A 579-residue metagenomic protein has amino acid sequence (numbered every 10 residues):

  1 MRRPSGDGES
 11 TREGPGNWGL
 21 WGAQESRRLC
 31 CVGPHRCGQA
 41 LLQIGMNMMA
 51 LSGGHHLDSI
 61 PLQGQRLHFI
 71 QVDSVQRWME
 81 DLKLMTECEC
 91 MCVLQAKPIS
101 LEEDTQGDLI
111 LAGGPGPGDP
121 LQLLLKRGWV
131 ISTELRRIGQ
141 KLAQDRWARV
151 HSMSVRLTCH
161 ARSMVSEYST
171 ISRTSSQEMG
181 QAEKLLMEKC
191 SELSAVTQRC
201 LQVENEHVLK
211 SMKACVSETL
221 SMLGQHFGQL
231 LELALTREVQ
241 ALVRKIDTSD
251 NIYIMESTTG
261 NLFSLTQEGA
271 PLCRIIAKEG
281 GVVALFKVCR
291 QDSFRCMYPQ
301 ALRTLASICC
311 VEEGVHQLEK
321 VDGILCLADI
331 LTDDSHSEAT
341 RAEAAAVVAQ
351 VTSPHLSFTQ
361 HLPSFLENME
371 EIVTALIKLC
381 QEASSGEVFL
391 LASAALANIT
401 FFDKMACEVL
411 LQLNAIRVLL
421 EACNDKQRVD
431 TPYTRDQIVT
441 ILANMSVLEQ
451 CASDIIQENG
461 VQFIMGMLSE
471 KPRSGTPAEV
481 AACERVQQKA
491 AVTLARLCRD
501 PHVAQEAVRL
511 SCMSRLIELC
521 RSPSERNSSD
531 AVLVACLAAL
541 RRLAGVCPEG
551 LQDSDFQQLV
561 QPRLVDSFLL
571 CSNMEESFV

Functional and structural regions predicted by a protein language model:
R2-E9, G14-R244, D250, R473 (+2 more regions): Intrinsically disordered, low-complexity regulatory regions of large eukaryotic scaffold/signaling proteins
V72, Q76-M79, G118, Q122-R136 (+23 more regions): Alpha-helical repeat solenoid scaffolds
H160, M164-E167, I171, K189 (+22 more regions): Residue-level signature of the C-terminal ends
K213, D250-S264, S293-C310, K320 (+10 more regions): Alpha-helical solenoid repeats of the armadillo/HEAT superfamily in eukaryotic scaffolding/adaptor proteins
E232-Q240, A277-V283, E319-L325, F365-T374 (+4 more regions): Core helices of alpha-solenoid repeat scaffolds
V243-I246, G269-A270, K287, E312 (+6 more regions): Short interface patches used for recognition in eukaryotic signaling and trafficking proteins
R244-K245, R274, K287, G314-H316 (+3 more regions): Eukaryotic, compositionally biased intrinsically disordered regions
R274, H316, S364, M405-E408 (+2 more regions): Recurring C-terminal helix/loop segment of individual leucine-rich repeat
